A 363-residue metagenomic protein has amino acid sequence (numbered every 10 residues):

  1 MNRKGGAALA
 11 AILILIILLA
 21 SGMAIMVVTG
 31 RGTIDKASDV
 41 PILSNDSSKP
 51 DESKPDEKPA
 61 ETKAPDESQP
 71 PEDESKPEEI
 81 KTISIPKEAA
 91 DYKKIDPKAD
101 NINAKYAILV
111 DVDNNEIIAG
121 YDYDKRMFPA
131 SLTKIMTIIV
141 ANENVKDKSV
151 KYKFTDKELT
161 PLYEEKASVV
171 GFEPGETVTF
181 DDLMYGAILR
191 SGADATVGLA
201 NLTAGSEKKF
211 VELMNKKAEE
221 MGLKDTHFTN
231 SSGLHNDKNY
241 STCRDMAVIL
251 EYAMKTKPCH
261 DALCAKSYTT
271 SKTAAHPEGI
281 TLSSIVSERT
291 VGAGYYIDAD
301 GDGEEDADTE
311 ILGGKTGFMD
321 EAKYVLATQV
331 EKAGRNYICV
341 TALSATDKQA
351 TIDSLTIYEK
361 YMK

Functional and structural regions predicted by a protein language model:
M1-P55, T62: Gram-positive cell-envelope targeting signals
I14-I16, S75, D261: Terminal recognition/anchoring or ligand-binding modules at protein termini
R31, E61-K63, A293-G294, I311: N-terminal targeting leader peptides, primarily classical Sec-type signal peptides for secretion
S38, I80-Y106, S206-K363: Penicillin-recognizing serine hydrolase domain
D51, D66-E67, P71-D73: Small/polar-residue-rich segments within soluble enzyme cores
D56-T62, S68, K76: Ser/Thr-rich, Proline-interspersed low-complexity disordered segments
E74-R244, A253-M254, K332-G334: Active-site-adjacent loops and short helices of periplasmic peptidoglycan-processing enzymes
